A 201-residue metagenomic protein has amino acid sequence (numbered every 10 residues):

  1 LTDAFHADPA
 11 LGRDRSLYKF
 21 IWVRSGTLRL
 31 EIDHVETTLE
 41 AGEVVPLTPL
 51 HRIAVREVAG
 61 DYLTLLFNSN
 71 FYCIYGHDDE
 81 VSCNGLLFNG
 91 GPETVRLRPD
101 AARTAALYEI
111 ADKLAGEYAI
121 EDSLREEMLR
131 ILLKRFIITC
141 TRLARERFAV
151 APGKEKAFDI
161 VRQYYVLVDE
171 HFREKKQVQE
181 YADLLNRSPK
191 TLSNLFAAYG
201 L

Functional and structural regions predicted by a protein language model:
L1-E40: Generic protein-terminus/edge-of-domain signal
K19-W22, A106-I110, L132, F136-T139: Amphipathic, well-ordered alpha-helical segments in soluble domains
R29-E31, L47, R52-V58: Short beta-strand His + acidic residue motifs that chelate non-heme Fe in jelly-roll/DSBH and cupin folds
L39-R52, L66-S69: Conserved metal-binding segment of the jelly-roll/cupin
R56-G116: A hydrophobic/aromatic-rich effector-binding and dimerization subdomain of bacterial HTH-type transcriptional regulators
R98-A101, E121-M128, C140-V166, E170-L185 (+1 more regions): Short, Lys/Arg-enriched, Trp-marked, Pro/Gly-tolerant hinge/linker segments that flank
L192-F196: Short hydrophobic/aromatic patch on the recognition helix
